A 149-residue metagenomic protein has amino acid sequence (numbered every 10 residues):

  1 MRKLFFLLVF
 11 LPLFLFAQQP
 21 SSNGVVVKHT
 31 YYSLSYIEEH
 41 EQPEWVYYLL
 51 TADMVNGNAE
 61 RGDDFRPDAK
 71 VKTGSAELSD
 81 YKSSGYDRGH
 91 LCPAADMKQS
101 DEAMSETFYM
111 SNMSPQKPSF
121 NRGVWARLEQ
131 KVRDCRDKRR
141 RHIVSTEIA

Functional and structural regions predicted by a protein language model:
M1-L4: Positively charged n-region of N-terminal signal peptides that target proteins for export
F6-A17: Hydrophobic h-region of N-terminal signal peptides that target proteins for export in Gram-negative bacteria
L13, P43, R140: Residue-level signal for beta-strand positions within conserved beta-sheet cores that form or flank
L13-F14, T30, M113: Generic detector of short, well-ordered, non-transmembrane alpha-helical segments enriched in hydrophobic residues
Q18-G24: Cleaved targeting-peptide boundary
G24-V25, S105: Short consensus segments that form the blades of beta-propeller domains, in both extracellular/periplasmic
V26-D87: Short, His- and charge-rich active-site/binding loops that engage polyanionic ligands
V71-A149: Domain-level detector of nuclease and nuclease-like folds in predominantly extracellular/periplasmic contexts
